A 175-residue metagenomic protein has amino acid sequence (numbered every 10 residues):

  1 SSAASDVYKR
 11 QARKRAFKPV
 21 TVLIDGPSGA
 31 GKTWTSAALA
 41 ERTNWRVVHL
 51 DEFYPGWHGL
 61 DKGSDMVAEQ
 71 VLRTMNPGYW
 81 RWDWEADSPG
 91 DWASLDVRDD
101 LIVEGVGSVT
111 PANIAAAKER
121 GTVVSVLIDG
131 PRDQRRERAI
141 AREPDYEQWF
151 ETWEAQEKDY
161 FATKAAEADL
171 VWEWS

Functional and structural regions predicted by a protein language model:
S1-Y8: Short, small-residue-biased leader/transition segments that mark boundaries at the very start of proteins
I24: Hydrophobic anchor at the beta1->P-loop junction of P-loop NTPases
P27: P-loop (Walker A) phosphate-binding loop of NTP-binding proteins
K32: Conserved lysine of the Walker
T35: Hydrophobic positions on the alpha1 helix immediately C-terminal to the Walker A/P-loop
Y54-V103: Conserved nucleotide-sensing/catalytic segment adjacent to the nucleotide-binding pocket in NTP-handling enzymes
W92, R98-R142: ATP-dependent NMP and nucleoside kinases share a basic, alpha-helical "lid"
E143-S175: Small-molecule kinase domains that catalyze NTP-dependent phosphoryl transfer to phosphate-bearing small molecules
